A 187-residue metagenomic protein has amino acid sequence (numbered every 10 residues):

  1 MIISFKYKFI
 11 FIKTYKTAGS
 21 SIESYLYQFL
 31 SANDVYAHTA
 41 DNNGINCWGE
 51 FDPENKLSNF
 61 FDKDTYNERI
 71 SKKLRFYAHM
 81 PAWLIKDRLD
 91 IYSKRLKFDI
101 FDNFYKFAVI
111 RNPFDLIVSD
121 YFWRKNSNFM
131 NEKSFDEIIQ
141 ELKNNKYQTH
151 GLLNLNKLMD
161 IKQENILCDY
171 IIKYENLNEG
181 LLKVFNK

Functional and structural regions predicted by a protein language model:
M1-K187: Membrane-interface amphipathic segments in extracytoplasmic regions
